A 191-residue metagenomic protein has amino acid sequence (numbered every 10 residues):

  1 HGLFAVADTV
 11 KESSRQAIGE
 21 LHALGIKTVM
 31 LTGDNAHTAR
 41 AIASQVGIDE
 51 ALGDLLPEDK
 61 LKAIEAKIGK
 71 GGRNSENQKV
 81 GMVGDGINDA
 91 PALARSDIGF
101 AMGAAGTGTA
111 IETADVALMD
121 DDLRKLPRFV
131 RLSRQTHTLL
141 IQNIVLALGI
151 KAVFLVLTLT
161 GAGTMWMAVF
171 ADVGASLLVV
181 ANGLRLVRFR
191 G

Functional and structural regions predicted by a protein language model:
H1-Q142: Conserved ATP-binding TGD loop and adjacent catalytic N/P-domain core of P-type ATPases
N77, A114, M119-G191: Membrane-embedded transport module
